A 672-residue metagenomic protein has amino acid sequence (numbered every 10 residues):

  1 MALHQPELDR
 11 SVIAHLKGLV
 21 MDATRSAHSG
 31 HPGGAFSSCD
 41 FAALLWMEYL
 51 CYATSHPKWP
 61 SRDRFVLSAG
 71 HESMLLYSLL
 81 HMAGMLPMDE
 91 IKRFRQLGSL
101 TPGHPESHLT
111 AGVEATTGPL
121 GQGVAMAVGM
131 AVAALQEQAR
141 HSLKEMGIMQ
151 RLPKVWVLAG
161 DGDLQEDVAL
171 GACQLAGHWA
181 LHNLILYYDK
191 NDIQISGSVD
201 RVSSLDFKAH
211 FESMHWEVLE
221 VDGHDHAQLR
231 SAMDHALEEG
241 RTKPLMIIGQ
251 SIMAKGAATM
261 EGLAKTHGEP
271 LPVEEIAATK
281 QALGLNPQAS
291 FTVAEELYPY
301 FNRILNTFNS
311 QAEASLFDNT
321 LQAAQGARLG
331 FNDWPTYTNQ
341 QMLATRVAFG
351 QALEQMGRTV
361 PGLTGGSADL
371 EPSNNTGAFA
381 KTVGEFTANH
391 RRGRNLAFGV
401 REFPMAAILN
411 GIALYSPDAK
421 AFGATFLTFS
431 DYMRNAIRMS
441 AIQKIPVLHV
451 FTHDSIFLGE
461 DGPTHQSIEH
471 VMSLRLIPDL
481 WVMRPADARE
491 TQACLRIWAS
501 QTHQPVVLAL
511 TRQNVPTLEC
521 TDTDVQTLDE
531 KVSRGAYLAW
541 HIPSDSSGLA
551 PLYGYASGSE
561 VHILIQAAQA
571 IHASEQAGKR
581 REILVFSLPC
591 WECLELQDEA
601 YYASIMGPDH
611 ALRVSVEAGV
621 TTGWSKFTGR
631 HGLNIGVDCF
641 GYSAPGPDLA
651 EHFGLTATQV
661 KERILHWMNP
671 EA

Functional and structural regions predicted by a protein language model:
M1-K154, R303-A509, N514, T527 (+1 more regions): Thiamine diphosphate
Q96-H108, M126, V132, Q136-L152 (+6 more regions): Thiamine diphosphate
V155, G160-D163, S251, L370 (+2 more regions): Active-site metal-binding loops of divalent metal-dependent hydrolases
L158-A159, Y187, I248, S367: Generic enzyme active-site microenvironment
D161, T266-E269, N302, Y337-Q341: Intrinsically disordered, low-complexity segments enriched in small/flexible residues
V293-E296, R303: Non-catalytic, alpha-helical, charged scaffold/linker segments that couple or flank catalytic or architectural cores
